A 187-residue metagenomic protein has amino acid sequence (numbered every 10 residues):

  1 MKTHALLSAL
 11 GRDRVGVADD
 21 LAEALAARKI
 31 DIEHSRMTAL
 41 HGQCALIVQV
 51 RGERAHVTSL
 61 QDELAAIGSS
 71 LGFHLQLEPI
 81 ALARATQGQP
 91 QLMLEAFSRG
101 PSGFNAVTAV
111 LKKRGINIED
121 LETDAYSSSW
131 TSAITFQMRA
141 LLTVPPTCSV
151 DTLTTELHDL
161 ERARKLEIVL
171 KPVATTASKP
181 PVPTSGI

Functional and structural regions predicted by a protein language model:
M1-I187: A conserved regulatory-domain signal marking ACT and ACT-like small-molecule sensing domains and adjacent regulatory
